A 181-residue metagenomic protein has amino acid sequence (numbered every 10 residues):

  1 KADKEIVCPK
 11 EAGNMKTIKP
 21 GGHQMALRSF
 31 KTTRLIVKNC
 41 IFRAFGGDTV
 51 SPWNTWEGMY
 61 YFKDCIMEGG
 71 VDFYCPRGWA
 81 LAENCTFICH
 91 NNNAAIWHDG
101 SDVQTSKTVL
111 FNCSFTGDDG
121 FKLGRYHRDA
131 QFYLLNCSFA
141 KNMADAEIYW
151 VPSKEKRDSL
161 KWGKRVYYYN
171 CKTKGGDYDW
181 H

Functional and structural regions predicted by a protein language model:
K1-H181: Sequence-level preference for short, compositionally simple segments enriched in small aliphatic or small polar residues
